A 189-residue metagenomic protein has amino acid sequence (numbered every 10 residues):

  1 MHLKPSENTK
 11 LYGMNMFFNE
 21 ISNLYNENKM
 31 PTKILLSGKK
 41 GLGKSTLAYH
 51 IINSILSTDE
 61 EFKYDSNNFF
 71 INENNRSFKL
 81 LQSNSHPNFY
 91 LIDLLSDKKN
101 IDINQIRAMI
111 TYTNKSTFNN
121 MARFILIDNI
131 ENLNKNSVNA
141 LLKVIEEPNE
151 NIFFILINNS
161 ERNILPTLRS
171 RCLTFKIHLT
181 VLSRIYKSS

Functional and structural regions predicted by a protein language model:
M1-N136: Clamp-loader machinery-focused feature within the broader ASCE/P-loop NTPase space
G13, N129, L156-I157, I177: Small/polar loops that bind or transfer phosphate-bearing groups
L36, I127, L141-L142, N158: Hydrophobic residues in beta-strands of the RecA-like P-loop NTPase core, especially within AAA+ ATPase
D93, L173-I185: Conserved AAA+ ATPase "SRH/arginine-finger" region at the nucleotide-binding site
N114, N139-L156: Conserved catalytic/switch belt of AAA+ P-loop NTPases
N129, L133, S137, P148 (+4 more regions): Helical "lid/switch" subdomain of P-loop NTPase nucleotide-binding domains
S188-S189: Inter-domain helical "communication" segments and dimerization helices that couple sensory or membrane-embedded modules
